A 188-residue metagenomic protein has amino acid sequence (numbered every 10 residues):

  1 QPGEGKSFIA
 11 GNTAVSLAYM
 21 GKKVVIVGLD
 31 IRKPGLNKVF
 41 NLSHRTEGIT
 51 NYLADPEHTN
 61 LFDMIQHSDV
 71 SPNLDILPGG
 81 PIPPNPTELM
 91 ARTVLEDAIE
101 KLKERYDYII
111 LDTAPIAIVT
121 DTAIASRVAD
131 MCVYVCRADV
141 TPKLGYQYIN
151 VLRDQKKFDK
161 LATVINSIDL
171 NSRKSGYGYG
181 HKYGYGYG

Functional and structural regions predicted by a protein language model:
Q1-G188: P-loop NTP-binding module
